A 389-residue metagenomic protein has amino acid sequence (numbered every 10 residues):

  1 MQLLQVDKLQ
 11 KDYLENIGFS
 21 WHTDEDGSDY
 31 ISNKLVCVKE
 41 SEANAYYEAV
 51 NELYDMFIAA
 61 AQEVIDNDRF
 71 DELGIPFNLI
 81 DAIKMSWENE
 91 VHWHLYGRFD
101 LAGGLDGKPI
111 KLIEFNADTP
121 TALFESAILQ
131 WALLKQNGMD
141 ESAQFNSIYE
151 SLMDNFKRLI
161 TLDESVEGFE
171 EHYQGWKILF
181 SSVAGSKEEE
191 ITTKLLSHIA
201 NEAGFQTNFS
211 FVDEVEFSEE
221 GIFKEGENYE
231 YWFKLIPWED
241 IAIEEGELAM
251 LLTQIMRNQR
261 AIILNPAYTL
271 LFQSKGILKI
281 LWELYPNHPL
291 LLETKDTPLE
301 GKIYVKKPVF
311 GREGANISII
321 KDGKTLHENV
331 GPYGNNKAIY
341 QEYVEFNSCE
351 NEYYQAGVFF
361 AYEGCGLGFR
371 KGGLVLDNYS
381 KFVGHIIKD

Functional and structural regions predicted by a protein language model:
M1-D389: Preference for protein termini
